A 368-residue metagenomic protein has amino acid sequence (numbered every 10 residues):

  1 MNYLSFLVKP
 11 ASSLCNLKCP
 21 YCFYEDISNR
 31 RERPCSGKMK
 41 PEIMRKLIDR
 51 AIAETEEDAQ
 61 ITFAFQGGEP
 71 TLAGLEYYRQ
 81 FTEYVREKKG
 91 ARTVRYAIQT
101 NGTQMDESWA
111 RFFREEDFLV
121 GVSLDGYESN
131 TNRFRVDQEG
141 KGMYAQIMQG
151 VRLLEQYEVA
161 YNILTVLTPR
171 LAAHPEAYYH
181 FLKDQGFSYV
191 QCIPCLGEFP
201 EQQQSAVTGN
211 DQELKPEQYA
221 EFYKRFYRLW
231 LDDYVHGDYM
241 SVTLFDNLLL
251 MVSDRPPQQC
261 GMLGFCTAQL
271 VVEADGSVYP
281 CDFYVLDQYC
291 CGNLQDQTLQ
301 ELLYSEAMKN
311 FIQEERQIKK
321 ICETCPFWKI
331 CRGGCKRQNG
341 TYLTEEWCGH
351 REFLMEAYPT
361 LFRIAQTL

Functional and structural regions predicted by a protein language model:
N2-E42: Canonical Radical SAM [4Fe-4S] cluster-binding loop centered on the CxxxCxxC motif and its immediate flanking residues
F6-V8, T62-G68, R95-T100, V242-L244: Extended hydrophobic secondary-structure segments that form protein cores and membrane-embedded regions
A11-K18, E69, C266, C322-T324 (+1 more regions): Cysteine-centered iron-sulfur cluster-binding motifs in ferredoxin-type domains/subunits of redox enzymes
I48-A64, A73-C195, E201: Radical SAM/AdoMet-radical enzyme domain recognition
R133-A145, R152, Q156-G261, F265 (+3 more regions): Radical SAM enzyme [4Fe-4S]-AdoMet core and its adjacent flexible, acidic and glycine-rich loops/tails across
A274: Short, ordered coil/turn segments that flank beta-strands lining enzyme active or ligand-binding pockets
F283-L368: Flexible mid-to-C-terminal extensions adjoining Fe-S/redox cofactors in radical SAM and related proteins
